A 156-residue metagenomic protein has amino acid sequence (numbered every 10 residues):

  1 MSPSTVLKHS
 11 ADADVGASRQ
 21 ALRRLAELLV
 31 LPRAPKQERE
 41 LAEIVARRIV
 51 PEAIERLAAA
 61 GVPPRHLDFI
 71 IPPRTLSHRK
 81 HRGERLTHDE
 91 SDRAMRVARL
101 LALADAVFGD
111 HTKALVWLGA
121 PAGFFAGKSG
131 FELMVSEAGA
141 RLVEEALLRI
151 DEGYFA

Functional and structural regions predicted by a protein language model:
M1-A156: Non-transmembrane "mature" sequence context
